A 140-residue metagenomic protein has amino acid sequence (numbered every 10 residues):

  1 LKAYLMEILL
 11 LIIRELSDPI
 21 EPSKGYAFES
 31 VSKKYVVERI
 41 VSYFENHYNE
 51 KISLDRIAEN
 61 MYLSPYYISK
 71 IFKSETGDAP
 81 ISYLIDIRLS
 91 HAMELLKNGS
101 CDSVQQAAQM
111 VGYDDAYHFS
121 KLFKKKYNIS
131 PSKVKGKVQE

Functional and structural regions predicted by a protein language model:
L1, L10-S42, N46, D55-R56 (+3 more regions): Short, Lys/Arg-enriched, Trp-marked, Pro/Gly-tolerant hinge/linker segments that flank
S42, N46, K51-D55, S74-D114 (+1 more regions): Terminal helix-turn-helix DNA-binding modules in bacterial transcription factors
S64-P65, D114-D115: Short coil turns linking two alpha-helices in DNA-binding domains
Y67-I68, F72, H118-F119, F123: Short hydrophobic/aromatic patch on the recognition helix
H118, L122, K133-E140: Generic protein-terminus/edge-of-domain signal
